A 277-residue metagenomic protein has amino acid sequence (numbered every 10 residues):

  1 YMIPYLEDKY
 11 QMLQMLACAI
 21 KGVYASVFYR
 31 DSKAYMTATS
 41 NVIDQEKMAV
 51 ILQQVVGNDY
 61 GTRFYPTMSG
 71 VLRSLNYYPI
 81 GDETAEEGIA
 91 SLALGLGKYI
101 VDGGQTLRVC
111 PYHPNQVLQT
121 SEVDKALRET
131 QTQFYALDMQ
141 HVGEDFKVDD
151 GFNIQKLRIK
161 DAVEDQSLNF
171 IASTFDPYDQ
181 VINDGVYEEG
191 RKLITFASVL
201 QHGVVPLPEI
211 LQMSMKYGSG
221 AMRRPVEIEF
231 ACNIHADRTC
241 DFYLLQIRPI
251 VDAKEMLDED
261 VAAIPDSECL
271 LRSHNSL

Functional and structural regions predicted by a protein language model:
Y1-L277: Nucleotide/phosphate-binding sheet-loop regions of phosphoryl- and nucleotidyl-transfer enzymes
